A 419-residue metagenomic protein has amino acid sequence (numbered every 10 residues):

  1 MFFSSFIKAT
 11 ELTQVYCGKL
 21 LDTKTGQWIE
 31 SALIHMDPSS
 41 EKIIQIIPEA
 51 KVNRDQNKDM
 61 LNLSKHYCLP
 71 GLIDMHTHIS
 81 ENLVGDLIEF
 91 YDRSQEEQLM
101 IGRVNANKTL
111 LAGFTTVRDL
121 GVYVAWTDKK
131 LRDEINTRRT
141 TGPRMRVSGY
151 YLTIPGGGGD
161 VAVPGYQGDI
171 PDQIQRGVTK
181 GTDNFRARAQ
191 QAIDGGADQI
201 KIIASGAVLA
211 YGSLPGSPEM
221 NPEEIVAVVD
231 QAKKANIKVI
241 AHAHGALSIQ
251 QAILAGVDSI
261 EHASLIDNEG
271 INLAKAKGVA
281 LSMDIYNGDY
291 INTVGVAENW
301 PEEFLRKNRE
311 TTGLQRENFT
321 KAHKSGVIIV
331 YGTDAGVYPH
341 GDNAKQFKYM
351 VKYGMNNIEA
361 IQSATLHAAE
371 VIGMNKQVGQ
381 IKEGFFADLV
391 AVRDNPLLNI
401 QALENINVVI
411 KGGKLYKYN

Functional and structural regions predicted by a protein language model:
L20, T25-L69, E89: Histidine-rich, glycine-flanked metal-binding segment
E30, A364-L366, E370, E383-N419: C-terminal cap of metal-dependent C-N hydrolases
H66-D133, T137-R139, P155-V161, E223 (+1 more regions): Metal-associated gating/positioning segment near the N- to mid-region
E81-Q98, L110, P155-I174, V208-P222 (+1 more regions): Active-site gating loops and adjacent loop-to-helix segments of metal-dependent hydrolytic enzymes
V84-L87, D128, Y211, I249-A255 (+5 more regions): Histidine/acidic-residue-rich catalytic or RNA/ligand-binding cores of hydrolases and nuclease-related proteins
D92, K234, K238, N299 (+2 more regions): His/Asp/Glu-enriched, well-ordered alpha-helical/loop segment that forms or immediately abuts the divalent-metal
G102-W126, T141-Y151, A197-V208, K238 (+3 more regions): Divalent metal-dependent hydrolysis catalytic cores, especially in the metallo-beta-lactamase
K130, N184-A280, E310-I329: Histidine/acidic residue-rich metal-binding segments in metalloenzymes
